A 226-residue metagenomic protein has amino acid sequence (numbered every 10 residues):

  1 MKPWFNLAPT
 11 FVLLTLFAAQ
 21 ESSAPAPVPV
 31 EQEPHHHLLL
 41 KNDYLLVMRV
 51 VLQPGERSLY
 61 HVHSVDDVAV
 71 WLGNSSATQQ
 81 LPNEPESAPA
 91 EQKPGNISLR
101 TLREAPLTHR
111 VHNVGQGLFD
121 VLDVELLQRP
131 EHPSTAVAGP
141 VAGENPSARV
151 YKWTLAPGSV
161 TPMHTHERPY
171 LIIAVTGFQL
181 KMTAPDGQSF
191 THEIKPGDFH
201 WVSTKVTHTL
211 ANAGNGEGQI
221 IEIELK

Functional and structural regions predicted by a protein language model:
M1-P9: Bacterial N-terminal signal peptides that target proteins for export
V12-P29: Bacterial Sec-dependent signal peptides at the C-terminal "C-region" and cleavage site
E33-L59, S64-A69, T135-M163, P169-I172 (+1 more regions): A short glycine-rich, His/Asp/Glu-containing loop-to-beta-strand
S58-Y60, T78-Q79, R100, P106-V114 (+3 more regions): Short beta-strand His + acidic residue motifs that chelate non-heme Fe in jelly-roll/DSBH and cupin folds
S64-N83, E167-D186: Glycine- and acidic-residue-biased ligand/ion/polar-headgroup-sensing regions
N83-R103, Q188-T204: Short acidic-glycine-tyrosine-enriched beta hairpin
R103-L127, T204-K226: Ligand-binding loop in jelly-roll beta-barrel domains
T108-A156: Surface-exposed beta-loop interaction hotspot
